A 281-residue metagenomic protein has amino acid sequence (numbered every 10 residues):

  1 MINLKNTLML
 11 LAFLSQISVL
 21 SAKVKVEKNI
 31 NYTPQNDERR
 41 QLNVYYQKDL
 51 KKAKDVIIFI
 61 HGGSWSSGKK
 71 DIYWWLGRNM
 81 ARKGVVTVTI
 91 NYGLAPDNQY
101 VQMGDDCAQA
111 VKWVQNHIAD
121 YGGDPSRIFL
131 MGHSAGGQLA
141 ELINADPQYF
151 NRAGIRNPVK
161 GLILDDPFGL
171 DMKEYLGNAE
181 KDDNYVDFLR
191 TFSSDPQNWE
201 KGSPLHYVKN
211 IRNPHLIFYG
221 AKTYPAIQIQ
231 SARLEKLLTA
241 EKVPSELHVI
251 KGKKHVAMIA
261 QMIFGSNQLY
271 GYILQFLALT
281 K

Functional and structural regions predicted by a protein language model:
A22-K51: N-terminal cap/lid segment of alpha/beta-hydrolase-fold proteins
A53-G62: Short beta-strand element of the alpha/beta-hydrolase
D71-V88: Short amphipathic alpha-helix adjacent to the substrate-entry channel of hydrolases
K112-L176: Primarily recognizes the serine-hydrolase "nucleophile elbow" in alpha/beta-hydrolase and SGNH/GDSL folds
K173-Y207: Mobile cap/lid helix-loop segments that gate and shape the active-site cleft of serine hydrolases
I211, I217-Y219: Short beta-strand/loop motif that positions the catalytic acidic residue of the alpha/beta-hydrolase fold
F218, A232-E235, T239-K281: C-terminal catalytic histidine-bearing segment of alpha/beta-hydrolase fold enzymes
Y224-A232: Conserved alpha/beta-hydrolase "acid-adjacent" motif
